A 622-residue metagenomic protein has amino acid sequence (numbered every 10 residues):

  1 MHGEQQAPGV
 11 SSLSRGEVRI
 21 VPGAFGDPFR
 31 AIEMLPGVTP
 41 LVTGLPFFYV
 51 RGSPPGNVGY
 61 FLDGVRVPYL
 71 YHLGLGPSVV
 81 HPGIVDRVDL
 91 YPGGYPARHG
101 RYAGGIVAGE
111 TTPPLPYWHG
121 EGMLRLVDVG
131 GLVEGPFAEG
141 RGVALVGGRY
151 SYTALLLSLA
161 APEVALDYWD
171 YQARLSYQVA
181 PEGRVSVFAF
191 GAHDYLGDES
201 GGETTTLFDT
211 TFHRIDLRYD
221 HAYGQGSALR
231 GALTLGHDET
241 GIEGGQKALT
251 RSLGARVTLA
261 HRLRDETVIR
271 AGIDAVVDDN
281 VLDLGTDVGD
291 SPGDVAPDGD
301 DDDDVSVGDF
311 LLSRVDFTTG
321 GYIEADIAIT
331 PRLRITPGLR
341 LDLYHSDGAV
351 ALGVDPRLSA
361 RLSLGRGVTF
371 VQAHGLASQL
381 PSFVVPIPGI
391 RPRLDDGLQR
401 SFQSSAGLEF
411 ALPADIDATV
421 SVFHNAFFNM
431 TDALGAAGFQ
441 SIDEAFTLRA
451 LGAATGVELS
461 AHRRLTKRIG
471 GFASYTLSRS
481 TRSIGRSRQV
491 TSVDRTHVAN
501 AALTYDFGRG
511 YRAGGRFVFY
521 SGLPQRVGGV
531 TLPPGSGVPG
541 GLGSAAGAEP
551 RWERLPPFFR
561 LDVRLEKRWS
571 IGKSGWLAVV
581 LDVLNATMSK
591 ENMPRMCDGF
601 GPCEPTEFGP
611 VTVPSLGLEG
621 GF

Functional and structural regions predicted by a protein language model:
H2-P96, I106, T112-L115, Q172 (+2 more regions): Periplasmic N-terminal accessory/gating domains of Gram-negative outer-membrane beta-barrel systems
L75-S78, D86-P96, A103-G135, V143-Y150 (+2 more regions): Short strand-turn segments of transmembrane beta-barrel domains in outer membranes, especially the first one or two
G120-L126, V146-Y152, V187-H193, G231-H237 (+8 more regions): Transmembrane beta-barrel strands of outer-membrane/channel proteins
V127-Y150, A161-Y195, L207-R230, H261-T267: Transmembrane beta-barrel wall of Gram-negative outer-membrane proteins
E182, F188, A260-R270, D274 (+4 more regions): Structural signature of Gram-negative outer-membrane beta-barrels, strongest in the C-terminal barrel of TonB-dependent
R230-T234, S363, V371, G375 (+3 more regions): Membrane-embedded beta-barrel scaffold of Gram-negative outer-membrane proteins
R332, H424-A426, T447-V527: Gram-negative outer-membrane beta-barrel transporters
F519-G541, L555-R560, E566-F622: C-terminal beta-signal and adjacent terminal beta-strands/loops of Gram-negative outer-membrane beta-barrel proteins
